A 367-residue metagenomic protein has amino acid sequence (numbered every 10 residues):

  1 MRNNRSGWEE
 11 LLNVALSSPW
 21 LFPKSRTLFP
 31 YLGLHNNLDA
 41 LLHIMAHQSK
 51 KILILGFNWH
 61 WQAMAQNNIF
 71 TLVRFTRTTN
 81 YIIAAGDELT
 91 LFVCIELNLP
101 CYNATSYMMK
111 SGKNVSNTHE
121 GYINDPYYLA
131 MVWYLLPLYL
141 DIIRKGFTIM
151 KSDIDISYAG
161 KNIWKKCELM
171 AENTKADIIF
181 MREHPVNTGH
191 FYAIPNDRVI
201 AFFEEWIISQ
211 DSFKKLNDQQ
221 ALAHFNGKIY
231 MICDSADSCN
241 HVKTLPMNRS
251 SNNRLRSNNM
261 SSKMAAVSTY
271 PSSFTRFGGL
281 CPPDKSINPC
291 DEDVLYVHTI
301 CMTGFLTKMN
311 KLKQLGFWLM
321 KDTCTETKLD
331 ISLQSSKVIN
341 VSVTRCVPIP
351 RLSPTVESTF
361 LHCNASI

Functional and structural regions predicted by a protein language model:
M1-I52, Q66, E96-N98, E292 (+1 more regions): Juxtamembrane luminal stem/stalk of type II transmembrane Golgi/ER carbohydrate-processing enzymes
I44-S49, C94-I95, I142-I143, A171-T174 (+2 more regions): Extracellular/periplasmic catalytic domains that process cell-envelope and extracellular macromolecules
S49-L55, L72, N80-I83, V297: Hydrophobic targeting segments
W61-R74: Short, well-formed alpha-helical segments that are part of the catalytic scaffolds of diverse glycosyltransferases
A63, G86-K145: Active-site-proximal specificity loops/subdomain of glycosyltransferases
Y139, G146-D155: Short beta-strand-to-loop acidic/aromatic patch adjacent to the donor-nucleotide binding site
I156-Y192: Conserved donor-nucleotide/metal-binding helix-loop-beta segment in metal-dependent transferases, i.e., the alpha-helix
G160, E183-V186, A193-S366: Catalytic core and acceptor-binding pocket of nucleotide-sugar-dependent glycosyltransferases
